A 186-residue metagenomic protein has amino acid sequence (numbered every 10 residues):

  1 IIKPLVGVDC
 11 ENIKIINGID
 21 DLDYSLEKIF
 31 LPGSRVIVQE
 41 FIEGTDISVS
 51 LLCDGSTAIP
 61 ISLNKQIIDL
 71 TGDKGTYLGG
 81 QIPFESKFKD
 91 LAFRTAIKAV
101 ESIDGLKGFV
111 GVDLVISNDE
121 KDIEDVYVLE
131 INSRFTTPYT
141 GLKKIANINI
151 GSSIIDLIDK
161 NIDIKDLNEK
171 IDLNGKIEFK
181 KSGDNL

Functional and structural regions predicted by a protein language model:
I1-I15, S34-G44, V49, I61-K65 (+1 more regions): ATP-grasp fold ATP-binding core
D20, E40-D104, I116, D122-I123 (+2 more regions): ATP-dependent carboxylate/phosphate-activation module, predominantly the ATP-grasp catalytic core and closely related
D21-S25: Short amphipathic alpha-helices within nucleic acid-binding modules
G33, I103-K107: Short secondary-structure junctions
L106-V110, I164-K165: Short, structured loop/turn "capping" segments at alpha-beta junctions
V112-L114: Hydrophobic residue at the +6 position relative to the catalytic HRD Asp in the kinase catalytic loop
D125-Y127: Catalytic activation segment of kinase domains across protein kinase-like and atypical kinase folds
I164-L186: A glycine-rich beta-turn/hairpin centered on an aromatic-Pro dipeptide
